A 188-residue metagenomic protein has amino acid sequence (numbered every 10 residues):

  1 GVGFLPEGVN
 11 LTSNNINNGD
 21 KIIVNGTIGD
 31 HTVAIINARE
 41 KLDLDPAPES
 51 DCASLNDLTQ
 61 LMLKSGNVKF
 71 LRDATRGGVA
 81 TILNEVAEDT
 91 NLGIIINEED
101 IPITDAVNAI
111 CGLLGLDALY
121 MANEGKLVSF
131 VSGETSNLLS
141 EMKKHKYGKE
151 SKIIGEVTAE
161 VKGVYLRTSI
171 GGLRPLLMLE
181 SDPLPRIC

Functional and structural regions predicted by a protein language model:
G1-A34, E156: Glycine-rich anion-binding loops of enzyme active sites
E7-N15, Q60, N84, L116-L119 (+1 more regions): A generic local secondary-structure boundary/capping motif
A34-P48: Short, compositionally biased
P48-N123: Active-site-proximal betaalpha loop/short-helix elements that scaffold phosphoryl/nucleotidyl transfer chemistry
V131-N137: Helix N-cap motif at beta-to-alpha junctions
N137-Y147: Short amphipathic alpha-helices in soluble, non-transmembrane regions that often serve as interface/regulatory elements
H145-C188: Acidic, Ser/Thr/Pro-rich beta/coil linker or hinge segments at domain junctions
